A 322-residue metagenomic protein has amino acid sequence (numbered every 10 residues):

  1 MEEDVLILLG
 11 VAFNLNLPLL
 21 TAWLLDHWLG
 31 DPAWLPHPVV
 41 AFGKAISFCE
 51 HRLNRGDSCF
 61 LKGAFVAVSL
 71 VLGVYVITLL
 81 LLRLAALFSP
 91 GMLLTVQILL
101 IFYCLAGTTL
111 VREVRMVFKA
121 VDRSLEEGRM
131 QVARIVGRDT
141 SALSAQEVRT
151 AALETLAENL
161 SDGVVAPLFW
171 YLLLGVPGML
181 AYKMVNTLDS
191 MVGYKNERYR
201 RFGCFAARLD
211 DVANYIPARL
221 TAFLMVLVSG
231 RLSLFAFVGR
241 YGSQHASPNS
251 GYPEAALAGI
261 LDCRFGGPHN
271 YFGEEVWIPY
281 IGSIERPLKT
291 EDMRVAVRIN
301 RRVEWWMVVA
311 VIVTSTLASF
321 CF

Functional and structural regions predicted by a protein language model:
E2-L180, G193-F322: Hydrophobic alpha-helical transmembrane segments
K183: Pseudouridine synthase
N186: Substrate/ligand-engaging "lid" and interaction regions
D189-S190: Glycine-rich phosphate/dinucleotide-binding loop and adjoining beta-alpha-beta core of small-molecule
